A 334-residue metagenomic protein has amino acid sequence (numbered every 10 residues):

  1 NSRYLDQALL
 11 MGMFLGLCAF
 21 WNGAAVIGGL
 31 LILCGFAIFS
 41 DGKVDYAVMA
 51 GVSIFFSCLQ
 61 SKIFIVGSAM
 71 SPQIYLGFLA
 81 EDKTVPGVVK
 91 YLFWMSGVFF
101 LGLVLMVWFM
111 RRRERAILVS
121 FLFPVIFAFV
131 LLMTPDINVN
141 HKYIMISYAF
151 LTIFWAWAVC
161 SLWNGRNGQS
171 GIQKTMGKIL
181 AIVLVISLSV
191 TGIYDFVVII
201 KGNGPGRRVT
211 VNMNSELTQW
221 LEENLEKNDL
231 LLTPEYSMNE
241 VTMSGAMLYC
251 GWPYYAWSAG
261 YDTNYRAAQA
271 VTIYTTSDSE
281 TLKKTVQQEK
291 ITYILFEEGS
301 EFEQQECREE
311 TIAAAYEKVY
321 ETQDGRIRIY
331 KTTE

Functional and structural regions predicted by a protein language model:
S2-Q7, I38-V48, L103-L122, G165-K178: Membrane-interface helix-loop-helix junctions at transmembrane boundaries of multi-pass membrane enzymes, predominantly
A8-N22, C34: Membrane-interface alpha helices of multi-pass inner-membrane proteins
L15-G16, F20, S53-I63, Y75-L79 (+2 more regions): Aromatic-anchored segments of alpha-helical transmembrane domains
V26-I32, I137-N164: Hydrophobic/aromatic-rich transmembrane helices and adjacent perimembrane loops
L31-A37, W94-R115, A158-S161: Hydrophobic, aromatic-rich transmembrane alpha-helices and their immediate juxtamembrane boundary segments
G42-F64, F99, L118, I182-S187: Hydrophobic alpha-helical membrane-interfacial segments at the cytosolic entry of transmembrane helices
K62-M95, I126-L151, N203-G204: Membrane-helix boundary/interfacial segments in multi-pass membrane proteins
R111-R112, N167-E334: Extracytoplasmic
